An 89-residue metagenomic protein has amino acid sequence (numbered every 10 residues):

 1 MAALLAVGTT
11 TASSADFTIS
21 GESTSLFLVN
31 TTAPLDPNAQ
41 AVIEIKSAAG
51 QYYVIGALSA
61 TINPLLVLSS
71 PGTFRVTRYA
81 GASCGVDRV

Functional and structural regions predicted by a protein language model:
M1-A2, T32, I55, L65: Generic N-terminal initiation segments characterized by hydrophobic and/or small/turn-forming residues
M1-S20: Transition segment at domain starts
A2-L5, A49-A57: Surface-exposed loop/edge segments in extracytoplasmic proteins
A3-L4, F27, V67: Acidic/proline-rich low-complexity IDRs
S13-I19, V54-V89: Beta-sandwich interaction modules
D16-E44, G72-R78: Beta-rich globular "head" domains
L35-G50, G85-V89: Short, surface-exposed beta-strand/strand-loop-strand elements in extracellular ectodomains
